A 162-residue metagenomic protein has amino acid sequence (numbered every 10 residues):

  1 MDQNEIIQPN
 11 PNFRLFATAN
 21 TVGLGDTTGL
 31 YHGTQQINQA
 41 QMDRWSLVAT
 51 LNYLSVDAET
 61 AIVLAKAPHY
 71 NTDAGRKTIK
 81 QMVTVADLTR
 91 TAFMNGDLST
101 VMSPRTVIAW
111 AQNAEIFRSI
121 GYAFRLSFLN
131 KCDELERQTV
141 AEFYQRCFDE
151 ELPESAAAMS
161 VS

Functional and structural regions predicted by a protein language model:
M1-S162: C-terminal regulatory/interaction module of P-loop NTP-utilizing enzymes
